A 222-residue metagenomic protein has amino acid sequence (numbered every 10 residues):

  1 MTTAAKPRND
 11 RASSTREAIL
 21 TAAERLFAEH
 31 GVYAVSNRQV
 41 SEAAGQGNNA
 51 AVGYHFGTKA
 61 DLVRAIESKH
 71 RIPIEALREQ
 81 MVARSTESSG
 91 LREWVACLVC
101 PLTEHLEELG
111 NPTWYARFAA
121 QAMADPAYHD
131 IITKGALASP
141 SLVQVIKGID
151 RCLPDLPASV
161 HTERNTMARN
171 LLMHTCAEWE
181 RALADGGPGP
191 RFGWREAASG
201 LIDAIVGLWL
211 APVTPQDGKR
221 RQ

Functional and structural regions predicted by a protein language model:
M1-H30, Q39, A60-D61: Basic, helix-initiating cap at the start of DNA-binding domains
T2, S139-Q222: C-terminal peripheral helix-coil segments that are non-catalytic and often amphipathic
R16-T21, F56-E79: An amphipathic alpha-helix adjacent to DNA-recognition modules
L26, Y33-D61, A65: Helix-turn-helix
N48, A60, G110, M123-Y128 (+3 more regions): Short alpha-helix boundary/capping elements
E79-Y115: Hydrophobic alpha-helical connector segments
E93-A96, N111-W114, A127-L153, T162-E163: Amphipathic alpha-helical packing segments from all-alpha helical-bundle domains
L98, L102, A116-M123, A168-L172 (+1 more regions): Short alpha-helical scaffolding segments that buttress acidic/His motifs in well-ordered protein cores
